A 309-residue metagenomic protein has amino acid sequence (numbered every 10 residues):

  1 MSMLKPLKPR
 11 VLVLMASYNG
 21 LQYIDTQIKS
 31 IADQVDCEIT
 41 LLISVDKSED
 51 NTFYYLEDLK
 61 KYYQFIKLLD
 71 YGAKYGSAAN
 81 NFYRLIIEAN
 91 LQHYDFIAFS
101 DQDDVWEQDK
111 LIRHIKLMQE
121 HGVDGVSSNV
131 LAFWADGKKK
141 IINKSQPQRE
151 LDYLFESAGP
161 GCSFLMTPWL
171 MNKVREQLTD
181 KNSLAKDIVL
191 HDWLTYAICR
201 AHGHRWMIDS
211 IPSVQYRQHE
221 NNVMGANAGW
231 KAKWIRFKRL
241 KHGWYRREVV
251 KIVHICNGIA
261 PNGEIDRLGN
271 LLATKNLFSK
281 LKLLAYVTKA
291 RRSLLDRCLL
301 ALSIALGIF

Functional and structural regions predicted by a protein language model:
G20-D33: Short, well-formed alpha-helical segments that are part of the catalytic scaffolds of diverse glycosyltransferases
E38-K47, L69-Y71: Short beta-strand/loop segment that forms part of the nucleotide-sugar
V45-Y55, Y75: A conserved acidic beta->alpha catalytic loop
G72-L91: Glycine-rich, basic loop-to-helix element that forms the pyrophosphate-binding segment of sugar-nucleotide handling
Y94-D103: Short beta-strand-to-loop acidic/aromatic patch adjacent to the donor-nucleotide binding site
D109-K140: Conserved donor NDP-sugar-binding/catalytic core segment of glycosyltransferases
L184-A197: Acidic donor-binding loop at a coil-to-helix junction in glycosyltransferase catalytic cores that engages
A197-Q215: Catalytic donor-sugar/metal-binding loop of nucleotide-sugar-dependent glycosyltransferases
